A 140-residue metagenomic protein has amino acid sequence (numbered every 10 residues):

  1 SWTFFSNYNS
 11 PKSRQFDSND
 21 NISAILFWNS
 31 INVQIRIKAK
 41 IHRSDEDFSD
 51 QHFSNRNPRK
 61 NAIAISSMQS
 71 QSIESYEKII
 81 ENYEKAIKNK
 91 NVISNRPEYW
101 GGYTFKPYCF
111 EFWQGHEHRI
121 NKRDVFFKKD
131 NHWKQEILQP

Functional and structural regions predicted by a protein language model:
S1-R36, K40: A short mixed-secondary-structure module that forms the rim of ligand-binding clefts
V33-P140: Charged, gly/pro-rich active-site loop segments
